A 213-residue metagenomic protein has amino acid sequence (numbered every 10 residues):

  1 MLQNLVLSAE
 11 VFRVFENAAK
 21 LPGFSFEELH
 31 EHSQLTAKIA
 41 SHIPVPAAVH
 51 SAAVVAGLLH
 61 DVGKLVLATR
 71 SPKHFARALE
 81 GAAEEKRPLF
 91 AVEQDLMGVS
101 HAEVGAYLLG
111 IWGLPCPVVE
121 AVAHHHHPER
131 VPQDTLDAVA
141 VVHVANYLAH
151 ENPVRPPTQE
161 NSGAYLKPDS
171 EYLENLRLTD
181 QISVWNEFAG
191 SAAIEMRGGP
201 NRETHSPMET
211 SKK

Functional and structural regions predicted by a protein language model:
M1-G110, C116, E120-H124, R130-V141 (+3 more regions): Acidic/His-rich, divalent-metal-binding segments that scaffold phosphate/diphosphate chemistry
Y107-E120, V131-D134, A138-K213: Divalent metal-dependent phosphate-bond-processing catalytic cores, especially two-metal-ion Mg2+/Mn2+ enzymes that act
